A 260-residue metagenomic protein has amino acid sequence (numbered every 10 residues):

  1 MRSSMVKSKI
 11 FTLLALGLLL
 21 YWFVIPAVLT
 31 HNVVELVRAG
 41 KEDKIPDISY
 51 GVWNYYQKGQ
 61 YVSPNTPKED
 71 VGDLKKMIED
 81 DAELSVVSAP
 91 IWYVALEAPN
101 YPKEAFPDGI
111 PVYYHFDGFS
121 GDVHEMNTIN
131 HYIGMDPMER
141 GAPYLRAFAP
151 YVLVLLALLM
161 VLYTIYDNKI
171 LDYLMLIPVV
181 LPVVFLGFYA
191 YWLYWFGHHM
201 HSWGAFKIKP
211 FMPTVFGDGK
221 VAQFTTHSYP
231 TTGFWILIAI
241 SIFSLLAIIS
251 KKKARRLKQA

Functional and structural regions predicted by a protein language model:
M1, Y144-I165, P178-L181, W235-S244: Hydrophobic alpha-helical transmembrane segments
M1-V34, P182: Hydrophobic secretory-pathway targeting helix
R2, K253-A260: Short, charged juxtamembrane terminal tails flanking transmembrane helices
K7, Y166-I177, A260: Membrane-interfacial entry segments at the cytosolic side of transmembrane helices
G17, D172-G187: Transmembrane alpha-helical segments of multi-pass membrane proteins
F23-T30, V34, V161-N168, L186-G197 (+1 more regions): Transmembrane helix-loop junctions and nearby membrane-interface residues
I25-P143, A190-S228: Long, glycine/tryptophan/cysteine-rich extracytoplasmic
P230-A254: A hydrophobic membrane-anchoring alpha-helix module
